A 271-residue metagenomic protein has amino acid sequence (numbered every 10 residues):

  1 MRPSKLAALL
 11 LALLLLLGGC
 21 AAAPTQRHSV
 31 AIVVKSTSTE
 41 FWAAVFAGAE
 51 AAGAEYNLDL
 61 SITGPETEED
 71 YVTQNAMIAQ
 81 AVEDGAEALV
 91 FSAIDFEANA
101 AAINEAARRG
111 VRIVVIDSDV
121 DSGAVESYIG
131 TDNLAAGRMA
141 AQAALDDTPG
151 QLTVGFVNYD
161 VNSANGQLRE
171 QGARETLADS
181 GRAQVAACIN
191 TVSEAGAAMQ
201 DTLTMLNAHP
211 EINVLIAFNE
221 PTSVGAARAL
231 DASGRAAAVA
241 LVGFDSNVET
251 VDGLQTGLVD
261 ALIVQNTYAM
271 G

Functional and structural regions predicted by a protein language model:
M1-L10: Bacterial N-terminal signal peptides that target proteins for export
L9-L10, L14, V33: Short stretches within intrinsically disordered, low-complexity N-terminal or propeptide regions
L15-G19: C-terminal motif of bacterial Sec signal peptides marking the signal peptidase cleavage site
C20-G271: A residue-level marker of the well-folded mature domains of exported/periplasmic proteins
